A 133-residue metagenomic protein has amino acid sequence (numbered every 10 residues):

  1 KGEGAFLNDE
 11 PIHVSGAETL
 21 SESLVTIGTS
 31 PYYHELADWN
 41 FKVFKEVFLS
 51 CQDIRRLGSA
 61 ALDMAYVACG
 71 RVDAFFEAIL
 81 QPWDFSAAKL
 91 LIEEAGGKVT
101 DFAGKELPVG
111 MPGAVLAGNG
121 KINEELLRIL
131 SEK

Functional and structural regions predicted by a protein language model:
K1-L62, P112-K133: Acidic beta-strand-loop-alpha-helix segment within the catalytic core of divalent metal-dependent phosphate-processing
A5, A88, A95-G97: Small-residue (primarily alanine) positions within well-ordered alpha-helices, especially packing/interaction faces
L20, A68-R71, V109-P112: A short, glycine/Asx- and small/polar-enriched loop/turn that sits immediately N-terminal to a beta-strand
T29, A78-L80, A103-K105: Short secondary-structure boundary segments
A65-A68, K89-E94: Hydrophobic residues within well-ordered alpha-helices
C69-A74, G97-K98: Alpha-to-beta junction loops
W83: Acidic donor-binding loop at a coil-to-helix junction in glycosyltransferase catalytic cores that engages
G96-M111: Acidic, metal-binding active-site segment of PIN/NYN-like and related structure-specific nucleases
